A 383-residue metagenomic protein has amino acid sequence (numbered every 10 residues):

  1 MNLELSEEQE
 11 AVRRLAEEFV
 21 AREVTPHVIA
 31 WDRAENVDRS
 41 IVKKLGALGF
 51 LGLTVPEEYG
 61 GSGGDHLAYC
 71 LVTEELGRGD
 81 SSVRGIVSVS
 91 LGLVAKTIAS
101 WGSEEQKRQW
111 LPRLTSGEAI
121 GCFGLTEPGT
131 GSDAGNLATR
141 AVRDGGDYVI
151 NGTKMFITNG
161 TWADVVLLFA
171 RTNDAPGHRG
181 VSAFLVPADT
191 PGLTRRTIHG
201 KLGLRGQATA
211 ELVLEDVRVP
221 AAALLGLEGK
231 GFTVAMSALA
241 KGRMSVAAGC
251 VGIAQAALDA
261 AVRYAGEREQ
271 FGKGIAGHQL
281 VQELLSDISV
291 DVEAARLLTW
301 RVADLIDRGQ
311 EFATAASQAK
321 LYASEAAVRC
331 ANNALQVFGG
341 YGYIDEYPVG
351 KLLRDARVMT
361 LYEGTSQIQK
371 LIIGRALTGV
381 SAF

Functional and structural regions predicted by a protein language model:
M1-G79, V83, V89, W101-Q106 (+7 more regions): Alpha-helical interface subdomain recognition
G49, T73-G77, A170, V186-P191 (+1 more regions): Short Ser/Thr-interspersed hydrophobic loop/turn segments at strand-loop and sheet-helix junctions that line or gate
V87, L114, G129-S132, F156-N159 (+2 more regions): Short Gly/Pro-enriched turn/cap motifs at secondary-structure boundaries
A95-W101, F123: Flexible, glycine-rich active-site loops centered on histidine and acidic residues that chelate a metal or position
G117-L125: A short, Trp-centered hydrophobic/proline-enriched beta-strand micro-motif
C122, N136-R140, D147, V165-F169 (+2 more regions): Conserved hydrophobic/aromatic beta-strand scaffold that supports enzyme active sites
N136, D189-R218: Flexible, small-/acidic-enriched active-site or ligand-binding loops
G146-D147, N151-R195: A short core secondary-structure module
